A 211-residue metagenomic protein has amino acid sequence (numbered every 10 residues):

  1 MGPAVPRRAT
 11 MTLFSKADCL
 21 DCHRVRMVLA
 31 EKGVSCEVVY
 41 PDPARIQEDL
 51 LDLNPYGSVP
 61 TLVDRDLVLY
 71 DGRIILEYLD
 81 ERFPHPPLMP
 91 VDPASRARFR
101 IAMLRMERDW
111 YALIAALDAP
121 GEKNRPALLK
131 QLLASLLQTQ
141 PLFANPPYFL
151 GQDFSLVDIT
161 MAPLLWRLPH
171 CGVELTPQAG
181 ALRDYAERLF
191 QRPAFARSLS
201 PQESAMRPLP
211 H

Functional and structural regions predicted by a protein language model:
M1-L136, Q140: GST-like domain detector, emphasizing the conserved glutathione-binding G-site in the N-terminal thioredoxin-like
V39, G72, Q178, L199-S200: Residue-level detector of family-conserved "landmark" positions at structurally sensitive sites
P43-A44, L182, E203: Conserved beta-strand edge residues that scaffold enzyme active sites
R65, A162, P201: Conserved residues at the C-terminal ends of beta-strands
M106-S198: GST-like fold's C-terminal all-alpha helical module
Q202-H211: Acidic/histidine-enriched, glycine/proline-rich intrinsically disordered or flexible terminal extensions
